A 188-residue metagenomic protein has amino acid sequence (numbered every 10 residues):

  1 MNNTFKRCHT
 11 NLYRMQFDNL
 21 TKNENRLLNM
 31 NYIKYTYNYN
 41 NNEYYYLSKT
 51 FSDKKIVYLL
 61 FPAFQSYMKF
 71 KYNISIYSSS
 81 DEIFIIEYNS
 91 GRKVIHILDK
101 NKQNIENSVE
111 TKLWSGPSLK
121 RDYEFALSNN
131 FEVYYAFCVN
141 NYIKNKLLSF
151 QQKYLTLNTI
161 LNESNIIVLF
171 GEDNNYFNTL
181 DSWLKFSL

Functional and structural regions predicted by a protein language model:
M1-N42: Nuclease-adjacent, charged terminal/linker segments that flank catalytic cores
K6, N19, E106-S108, F125-A126 (+1 more regions): Catalytic phosphate/metal-binding cores of nucleic-acid and nucleotide-processing enzymes, i.e., regions that mediate
Q16-Y32, F84-I86, P117-L127, L157-L161 (+1 more regions): Hydrophobic, Leu/Ile/Phe/Ala-enriched alpha-helical segments that form helix-helix packing faces
K34-S90: Active-site metal-binding core of divalent-cation-utilizing nuclease and nuclease-like domains
E82-Y88, V94-Q103: Conserved catalytic cores of phosphodiester-cleaving nucleases, focusing on short active-site segments
K93, K102-K153: Catalytic cores of nucleic-acid endonucleases
E132-L188: Domain-level recognition of nuclease-like catalytic cores that cleave nucleotide substrates
